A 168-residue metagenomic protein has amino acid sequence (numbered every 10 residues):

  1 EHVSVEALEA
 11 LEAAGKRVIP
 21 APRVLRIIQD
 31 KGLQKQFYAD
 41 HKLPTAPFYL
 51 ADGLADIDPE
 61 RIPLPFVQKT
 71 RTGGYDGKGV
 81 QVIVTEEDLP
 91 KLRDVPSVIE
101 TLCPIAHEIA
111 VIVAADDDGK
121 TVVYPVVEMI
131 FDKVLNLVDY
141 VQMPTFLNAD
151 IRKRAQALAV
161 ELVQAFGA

Functional and structural regions predicted by a protein language model:
E1-D56, E60, G73-G74: Conserved N-proximal alpha/beta basic substrate-recognition cap immediately N-terminal to, or forming the N-lobe
V18-I19, A46, V67, V98-E100 (+1 more regions): Structural detector of well-ordered beta-strand residues that form the stable sheet scaffold of enzyme domains
P59-V67: Acidic/histidine-enriched active-site and ligand-binding environments that engage anionic O-linkages
K69, G77-V80: Rossmann-like flavin
T70-T72, D116: Short acidic, glycine-rich loop/turn motifs
T72-G73, V111: Short substrate-entry loop that stabilizes the transition state in hydrolases
G79-A168: Internal nucleotide-binding/catalytic subdomain
